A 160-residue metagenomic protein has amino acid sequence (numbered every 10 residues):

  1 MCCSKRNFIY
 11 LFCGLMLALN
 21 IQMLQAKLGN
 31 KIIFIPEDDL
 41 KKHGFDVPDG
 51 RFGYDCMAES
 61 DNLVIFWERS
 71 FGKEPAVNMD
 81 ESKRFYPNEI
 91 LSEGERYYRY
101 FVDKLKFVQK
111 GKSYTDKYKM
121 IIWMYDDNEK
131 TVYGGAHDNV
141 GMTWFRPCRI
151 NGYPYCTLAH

Functional and structural regions predicted by a protein language model:
M1-R6: N-terminal secretory signal peptides that target proteins for export/translocation
I9-L11, R149-I150: N-terminal hydrophobic alpha-helix used for membrane targeting or insertion
L11-N20: Bacterial N-terminal signal peptides
I21-A26: Sec/Tat signal peptide C-region and signal peptidase I cleavage site
K27-A159: Zn2+-dependent metallopeptidase catalytic core
